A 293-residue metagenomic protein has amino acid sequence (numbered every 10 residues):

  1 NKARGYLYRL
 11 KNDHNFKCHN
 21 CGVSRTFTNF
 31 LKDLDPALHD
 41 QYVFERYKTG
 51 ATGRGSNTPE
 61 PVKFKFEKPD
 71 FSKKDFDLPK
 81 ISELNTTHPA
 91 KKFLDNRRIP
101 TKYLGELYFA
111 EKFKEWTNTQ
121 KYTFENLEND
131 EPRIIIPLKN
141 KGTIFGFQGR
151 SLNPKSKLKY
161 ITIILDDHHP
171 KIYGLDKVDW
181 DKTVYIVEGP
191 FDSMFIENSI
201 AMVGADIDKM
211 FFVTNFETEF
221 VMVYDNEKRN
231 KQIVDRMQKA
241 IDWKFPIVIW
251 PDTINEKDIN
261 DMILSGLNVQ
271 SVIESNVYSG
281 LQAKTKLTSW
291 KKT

Functional and structural regions predicted by a protein language model:
N1, L34-I134, K141, N276-T293: TOPRIM metal-binding catalytic domain and adjacent DNA-binding surface shared by DnaG-type primases
N1-D33, N118, Y122-D130: N-terminal single-stranded DNA-binding subdomain of primase/primase-helicase replication proteins
N1-G5, G53, N57, V203 (+1 more regions): Short intrinsically disordered, low-complexity coil segments enriched in acidic
G5, G146-G149, A240, I273: Small side chains
K17-G22, K157, D181-V184, P190-T293: TOPRIM fold recognition
R25, L38-D40, T101, I247 (+1 more regions): Residue-level detector of short coil/turn "hinge" positions at structural boundaries
T28, K91, D95, S193: Short glycine-/small-residue-rich flexible loop motifs, especially phosphate/cofactor-binding loops
E115-E219, I233-V234: Phosphate-handling DNA/RNA-contact segment within nucleic-acid enzymes
